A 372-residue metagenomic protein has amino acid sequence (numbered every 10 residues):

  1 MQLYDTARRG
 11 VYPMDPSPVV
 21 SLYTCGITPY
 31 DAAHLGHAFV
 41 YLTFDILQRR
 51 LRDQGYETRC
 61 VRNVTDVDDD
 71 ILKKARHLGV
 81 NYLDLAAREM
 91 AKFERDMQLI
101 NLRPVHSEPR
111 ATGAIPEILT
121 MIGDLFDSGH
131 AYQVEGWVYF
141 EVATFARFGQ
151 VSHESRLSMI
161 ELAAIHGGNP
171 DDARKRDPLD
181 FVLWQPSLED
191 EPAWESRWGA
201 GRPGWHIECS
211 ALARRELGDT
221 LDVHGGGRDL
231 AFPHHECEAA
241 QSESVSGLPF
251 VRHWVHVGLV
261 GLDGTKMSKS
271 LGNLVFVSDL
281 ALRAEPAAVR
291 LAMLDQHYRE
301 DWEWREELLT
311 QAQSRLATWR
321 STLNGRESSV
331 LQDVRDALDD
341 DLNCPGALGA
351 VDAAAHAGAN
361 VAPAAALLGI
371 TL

Functional and structural regions predicted by a protein language model:
M1-Y30, D45, P116-E327: Alpha-helical recognition segments enriched in aromatics with Gly/Pro capping that present substrate-recognition
R8-N101: N-terminal, positively charged nucleic-acid-binding surface of large information/translation enzymes
R52-G55, G218-L221, H297-W304, A357-A362 (+1 more regions): Short helix-capping/linker segments at secondary-structure and domain boundaries
C60, V105-P109, H224-G226, A362: Short catalytic-loop micro-motif centered on adjacent basic/acidic residues
R95-A131: N-terminal, positively charged, Ser/Thr/Ala/Gly-biased leader segments that form transit/presequence-like amphipathic
L323, L331-R335: Helix-coil-helix junctions within alpha-helical repeat/solenoid scaffolds
D336-L372: Helix-rich, typically C-terminal accessory recognition domains appended to large enzymatic cores
